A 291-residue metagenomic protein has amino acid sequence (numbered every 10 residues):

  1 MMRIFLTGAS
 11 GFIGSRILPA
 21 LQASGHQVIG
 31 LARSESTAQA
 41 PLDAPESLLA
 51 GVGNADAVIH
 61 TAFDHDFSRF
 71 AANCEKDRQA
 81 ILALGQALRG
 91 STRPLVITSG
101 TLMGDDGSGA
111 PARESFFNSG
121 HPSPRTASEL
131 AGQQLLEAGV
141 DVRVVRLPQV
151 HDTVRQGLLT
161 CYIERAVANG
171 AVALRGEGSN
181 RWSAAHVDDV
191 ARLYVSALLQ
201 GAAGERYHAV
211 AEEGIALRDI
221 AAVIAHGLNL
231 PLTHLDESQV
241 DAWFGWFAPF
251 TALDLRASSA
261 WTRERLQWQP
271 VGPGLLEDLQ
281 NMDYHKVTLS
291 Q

Functional and structural regions predicted by a protein language model:
M2-H26: N-terminal Rossmann NAD(P)H-binding glycine-rich loop of SDR-like oxidoreductase domains
S15, G30-L82: NAD(P)H-binding glycine-rich loop region in Rossmannoid oxidoreductase-like domains and their noncatalytic homologs
D64, Q79-P122: Conserved Rossmann-fold NAD(P)-dependent oxidoreductase catalytic core, especially the SDR/UDP-sugar
T126, H151-C161, A168, A197-Y207 (+1 more regions): Glycine/proline-rich active-site loop of Rossmann-fold NAD(P)-dependent oxidoreductases
L130-T153: Conserved beta-loop-beta element that borders a ligand/cofactor-binding pocket
E164-A185: A conserved pocket-lining segment of Rossmann-fold NAD(P)-dependent short-chain dehydrogenase/reductase
L193-F247, V287-Q291: Mid/C-terminal beta-alpha module of Rossmann-like enzyme folds, strongest in SDR-family dehydrogenases/epimerases
P273-Q291: Amphipathic terminal alpha-helices
